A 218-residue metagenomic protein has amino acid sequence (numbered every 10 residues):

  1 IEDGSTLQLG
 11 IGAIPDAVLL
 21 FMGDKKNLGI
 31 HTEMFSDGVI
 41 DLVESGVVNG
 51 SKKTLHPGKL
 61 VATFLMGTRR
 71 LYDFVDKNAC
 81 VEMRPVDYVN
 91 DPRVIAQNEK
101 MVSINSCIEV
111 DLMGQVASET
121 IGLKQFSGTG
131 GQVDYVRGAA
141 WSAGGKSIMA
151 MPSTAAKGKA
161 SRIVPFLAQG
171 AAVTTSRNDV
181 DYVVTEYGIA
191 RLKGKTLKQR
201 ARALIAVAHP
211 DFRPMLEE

Functional and structural regions predicted by a protein language model:
E2-E218: Conserved phosphate- and dinucleotide-binding cores of soluble alpha/beta proteins, encompassing both enzyme active
